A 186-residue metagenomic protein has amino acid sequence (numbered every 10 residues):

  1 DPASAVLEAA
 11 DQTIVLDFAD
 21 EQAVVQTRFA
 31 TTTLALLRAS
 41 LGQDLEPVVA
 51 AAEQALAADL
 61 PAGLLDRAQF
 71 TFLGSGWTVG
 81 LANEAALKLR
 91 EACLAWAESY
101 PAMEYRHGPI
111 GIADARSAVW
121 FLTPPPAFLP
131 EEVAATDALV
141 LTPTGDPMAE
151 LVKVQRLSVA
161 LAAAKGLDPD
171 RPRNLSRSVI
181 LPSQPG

Functional and structural regions predicted by a protein language model:
D1-G186: A SIS-like phosphosugar-recognition module
